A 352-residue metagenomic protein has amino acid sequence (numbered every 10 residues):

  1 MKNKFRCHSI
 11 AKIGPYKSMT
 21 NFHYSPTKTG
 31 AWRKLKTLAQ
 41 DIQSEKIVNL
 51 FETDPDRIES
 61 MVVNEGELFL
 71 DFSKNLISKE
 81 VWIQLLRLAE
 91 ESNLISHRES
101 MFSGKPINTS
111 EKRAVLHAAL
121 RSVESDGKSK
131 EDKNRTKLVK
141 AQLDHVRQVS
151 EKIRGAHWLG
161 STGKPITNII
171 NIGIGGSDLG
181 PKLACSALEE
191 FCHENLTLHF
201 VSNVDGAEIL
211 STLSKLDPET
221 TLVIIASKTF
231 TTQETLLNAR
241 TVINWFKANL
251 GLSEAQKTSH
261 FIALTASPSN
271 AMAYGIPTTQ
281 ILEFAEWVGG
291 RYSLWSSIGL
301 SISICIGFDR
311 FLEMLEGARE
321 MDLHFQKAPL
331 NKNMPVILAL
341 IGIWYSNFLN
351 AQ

Functional and structural regions predicted by a protein language model:
Y24-K34, L38-E52, D56-T162: Extended, charge-enriched "interface" segments that sit outside catalytic cores
V149-I166, T212-T221, G342-N350: Glycine-rich phosphate/diphosphate-binding loops that line cofactor/substrate pockets in enzymes
E151-I153, V204-L216, A239-V242, P268-N270 (+1 more regions): Structured alpha-helical segments in the cores of large, soluble enzyme domains
K164-E219: Anionic-ligand anchoring segments at beta-strand to alpha-helix junctions in alpha/beta enzyme folds, i.e., glycine
D178-C185, L210-L213, E234-N238, A271-P277 (+2 more regions): Short acidic, glycine/serine/threonine-rich loops at helix termini
A248-Q352: Active-site phosphate/pyrophosphate-binding segments
